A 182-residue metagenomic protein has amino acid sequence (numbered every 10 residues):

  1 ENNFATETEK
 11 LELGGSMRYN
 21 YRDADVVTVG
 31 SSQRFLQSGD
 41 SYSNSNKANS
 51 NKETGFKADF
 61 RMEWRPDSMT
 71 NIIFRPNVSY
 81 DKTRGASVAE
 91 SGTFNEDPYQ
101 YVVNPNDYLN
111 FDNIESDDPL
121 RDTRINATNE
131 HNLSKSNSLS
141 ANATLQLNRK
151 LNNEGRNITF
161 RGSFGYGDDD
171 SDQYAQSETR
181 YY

Functional and structural regions predicted by a protein language model:
E1-Y182: Primarily recognizes Gram-negative and organellar outer-membrane beta-barrels
